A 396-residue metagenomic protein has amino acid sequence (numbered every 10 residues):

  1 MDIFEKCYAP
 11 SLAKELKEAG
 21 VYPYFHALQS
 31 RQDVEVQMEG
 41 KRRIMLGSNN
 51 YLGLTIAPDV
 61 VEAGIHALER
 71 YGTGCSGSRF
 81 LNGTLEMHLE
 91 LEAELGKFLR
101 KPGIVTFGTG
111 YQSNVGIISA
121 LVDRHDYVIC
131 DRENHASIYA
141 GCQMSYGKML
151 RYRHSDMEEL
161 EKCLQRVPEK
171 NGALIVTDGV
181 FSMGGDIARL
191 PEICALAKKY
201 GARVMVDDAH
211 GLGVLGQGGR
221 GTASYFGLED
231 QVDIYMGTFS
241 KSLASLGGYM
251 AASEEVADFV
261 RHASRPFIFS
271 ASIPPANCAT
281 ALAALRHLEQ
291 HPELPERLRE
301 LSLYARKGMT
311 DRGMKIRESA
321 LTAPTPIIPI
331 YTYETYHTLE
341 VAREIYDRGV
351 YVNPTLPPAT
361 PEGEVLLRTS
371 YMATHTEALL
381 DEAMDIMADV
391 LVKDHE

Functional and structural regions predicted by a protein language model:
I3, P58, E62-H66, R70 (+4 more regions): PLP-dependent enzyme catalytic core of the Aspartate aminotransferase-like
E5-T73, A202: N-terminal "arm"/small-domain region of PLP-dependent enzymes with the aminotransferase-like
E62, H66-G110: Conserved N-terminal alpha-helix of the aminotransferase class I/II PLP-enzyme fold
I117-A136: Conserved PLP-anchoring active-site segment centered on the Schiff-base-forming lysine
L150, H154-V206: Active-site phosphate-binding strand-loop segment of PLP-dependent enzymes
S224-F259: Active-site PLP attachment segment
S272-H291, R297, T310: Structural motif of enzymes handling amino- and sulfur-group chemistry
E296-L303, T310-G349, A359, E364 (+1 more regions): Conserved PLP-binding catalytic core of the aspartate aminotransferase-like
